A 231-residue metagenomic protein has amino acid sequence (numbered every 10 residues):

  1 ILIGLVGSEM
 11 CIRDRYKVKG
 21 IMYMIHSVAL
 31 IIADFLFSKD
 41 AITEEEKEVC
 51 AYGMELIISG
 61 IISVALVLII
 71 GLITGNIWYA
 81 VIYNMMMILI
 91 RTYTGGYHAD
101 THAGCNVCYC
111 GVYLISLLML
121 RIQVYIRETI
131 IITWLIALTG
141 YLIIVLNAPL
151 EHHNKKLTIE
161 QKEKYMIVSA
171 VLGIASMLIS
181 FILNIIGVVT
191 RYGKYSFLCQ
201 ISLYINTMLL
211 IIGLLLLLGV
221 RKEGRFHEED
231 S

Functional and structural regions predicted by a protein language model:
I1-D14: Single conserved hydrophobic/aromatic residue that forms the stacking wall/gate of nucleotide- or nucleobase-binding
E44-L56, T74-G75, Y97-N106: Short, amphipathic, aromatic/basic-enriched membrane-interface segments that mark the entry/exit of transmembrane
I70-M85, I131-I136: Structural signature of hydrophobic alpha-helical transmembrane segments
M87-A99, V145-N154, V220: C-terminal ends of transmembrane helices
D100-G111, I130-I136, I159-E163: Cytoplasmic-side transmembrane-helix entry/capping segments in multi-pass membrane proteins
S116-E128, V171-T190: Hydrophobic alpha-helical transmembrane segments in multi-pass integral membrane proteins
R127-G140, Y204-M208: Alpha-helical transmembrane segments
L150-A175: Membrane-helix boundary/juxtamembrane motif in polytopic membrane proteins
